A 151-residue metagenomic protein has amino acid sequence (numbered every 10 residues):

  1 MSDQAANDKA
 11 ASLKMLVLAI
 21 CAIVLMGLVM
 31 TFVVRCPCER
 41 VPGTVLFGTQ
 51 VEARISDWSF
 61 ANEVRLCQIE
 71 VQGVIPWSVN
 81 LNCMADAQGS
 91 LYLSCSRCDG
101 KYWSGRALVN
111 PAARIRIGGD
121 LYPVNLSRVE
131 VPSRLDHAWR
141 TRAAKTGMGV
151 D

Functional and structural regions predicted by a protein language model:
M1-S12: N-terminal Lys/Arg-rich, disordered targeting/topogenic segments
A11-K14, D151: Charged phosphate-binding loop/patch that engages nucleotide di/tri-phosphates or the phosphate backbone of nucleic
K14-V34: Hydrophobic membrane-insertion alpha-helices, especially the h-region of bacterial N-terminal signal peptides
A19, W77, C98-D151: Short, structured beta-strand-loop surface elements
V33-W77: Short, conserved active-site entrance elements at the starts or edges of catalytic domains
L46-T49, A61-E63, L93-C95, Y102-G105 (+1 more regions): A short linear-motif detector with a strong N-terminal bias
N62-C98, P123-S127: Short beta-strand segments
